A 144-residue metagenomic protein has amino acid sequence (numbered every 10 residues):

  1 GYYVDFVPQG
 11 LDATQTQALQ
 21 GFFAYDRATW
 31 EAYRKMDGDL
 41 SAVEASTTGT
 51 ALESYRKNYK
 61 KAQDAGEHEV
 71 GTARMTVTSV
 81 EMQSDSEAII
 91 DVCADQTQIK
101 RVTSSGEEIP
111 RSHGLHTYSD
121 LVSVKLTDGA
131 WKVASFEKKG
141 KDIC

Functional and structural regions predicted by a protein language model:
G1-H68: Core segments of small alpha/beta cavity-forming domains
G38-C144: Structured, amphipathic secondary-structure segments that form assembly/contact surfaces in multi-subunit
